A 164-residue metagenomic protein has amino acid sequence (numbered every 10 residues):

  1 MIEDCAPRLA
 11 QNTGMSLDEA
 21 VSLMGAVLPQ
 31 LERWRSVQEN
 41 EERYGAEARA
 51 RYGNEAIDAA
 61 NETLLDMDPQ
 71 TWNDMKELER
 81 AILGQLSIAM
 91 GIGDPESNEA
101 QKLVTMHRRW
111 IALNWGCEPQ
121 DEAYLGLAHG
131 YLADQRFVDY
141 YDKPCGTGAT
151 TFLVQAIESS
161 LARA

Functional and structural regions predicted by a protein language model:
M1-A164: Amphipathic alpha-helical "stalk" segments
